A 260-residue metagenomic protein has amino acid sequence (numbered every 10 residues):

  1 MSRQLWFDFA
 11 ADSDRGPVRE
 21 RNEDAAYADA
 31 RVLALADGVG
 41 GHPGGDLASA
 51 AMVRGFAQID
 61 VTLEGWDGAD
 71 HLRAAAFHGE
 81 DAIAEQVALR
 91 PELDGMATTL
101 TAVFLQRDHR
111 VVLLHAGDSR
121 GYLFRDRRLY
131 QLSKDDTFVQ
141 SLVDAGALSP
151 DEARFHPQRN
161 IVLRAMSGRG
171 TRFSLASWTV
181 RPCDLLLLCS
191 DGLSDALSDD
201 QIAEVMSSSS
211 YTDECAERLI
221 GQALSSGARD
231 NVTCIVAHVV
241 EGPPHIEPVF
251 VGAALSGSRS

Functional and structural regions predicted by a protein language model:
M1-S260: PP2C/PPM-type serine/threonine phosphatase catalytic domain
